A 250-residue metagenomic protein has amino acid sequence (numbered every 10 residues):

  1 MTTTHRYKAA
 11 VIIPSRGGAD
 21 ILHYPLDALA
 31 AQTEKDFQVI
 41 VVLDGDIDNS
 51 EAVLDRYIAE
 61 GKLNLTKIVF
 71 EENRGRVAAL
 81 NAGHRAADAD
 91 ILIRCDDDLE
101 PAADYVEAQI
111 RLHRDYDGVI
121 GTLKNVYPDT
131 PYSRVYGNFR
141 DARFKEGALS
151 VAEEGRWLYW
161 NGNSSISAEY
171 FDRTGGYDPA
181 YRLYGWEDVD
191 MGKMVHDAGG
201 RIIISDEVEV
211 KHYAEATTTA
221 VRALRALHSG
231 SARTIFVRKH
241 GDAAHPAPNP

Functional and structural regions predicted by a protein language model:
M1-A28: N-proximal low-complexity "stem/linker" segments adjacent to membrane-targeting elements
A28-D36: Short, acidic, metal-binding catalytic loop of nucleotide-sugar glycosyltransferases
L43-A52, D96-L99: A conserved acidic beta->alpha catalytic loop
F70-A87, M194: Glycine-rich, basic loop-to-helix element that forms the pyrophosphate-binding segment of sugar-nucleotide handling
L92: Short aromatic/hydrophobic "clamp" motif used to bind/position activated sugar donors
D104-R134: Conserved donor NDP-sugar-binding/catalytic core segment of glycosyltransferases
N138-R156: Short, flexible, basic/aromatic active-site loop/helix in glycosyltransferases
I202-P250: Active-site-adjacent helix/loop segment of glycosyltransferases that harbors family-specific signature motifs
